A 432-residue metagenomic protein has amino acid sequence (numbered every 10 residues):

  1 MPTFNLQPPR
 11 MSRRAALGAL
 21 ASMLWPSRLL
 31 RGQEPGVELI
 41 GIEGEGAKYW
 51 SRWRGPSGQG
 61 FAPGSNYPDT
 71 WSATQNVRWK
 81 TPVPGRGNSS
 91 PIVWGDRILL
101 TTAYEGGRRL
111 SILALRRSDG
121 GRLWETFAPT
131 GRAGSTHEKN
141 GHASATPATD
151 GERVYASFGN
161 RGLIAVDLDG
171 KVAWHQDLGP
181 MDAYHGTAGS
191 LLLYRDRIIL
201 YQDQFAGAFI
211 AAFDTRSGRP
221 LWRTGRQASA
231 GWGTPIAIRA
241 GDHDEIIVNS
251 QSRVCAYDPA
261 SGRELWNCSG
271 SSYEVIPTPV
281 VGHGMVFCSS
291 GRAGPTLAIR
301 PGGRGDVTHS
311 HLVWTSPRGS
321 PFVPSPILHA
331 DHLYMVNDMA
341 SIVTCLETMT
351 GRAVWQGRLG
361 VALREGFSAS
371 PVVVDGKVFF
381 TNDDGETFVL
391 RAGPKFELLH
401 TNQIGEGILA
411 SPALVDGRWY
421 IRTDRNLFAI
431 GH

Functional and structural regions predicted by a protein language model:
M1-M11, S22-L24: N-terminal secretory signal peptides
M11-L17: N-terminal export leaders
L17-G18, L29-H432: Noncatalytic, solvent-exposed loop/strand surfaces of beta-propeller-type extracellular/periplasmic domains
